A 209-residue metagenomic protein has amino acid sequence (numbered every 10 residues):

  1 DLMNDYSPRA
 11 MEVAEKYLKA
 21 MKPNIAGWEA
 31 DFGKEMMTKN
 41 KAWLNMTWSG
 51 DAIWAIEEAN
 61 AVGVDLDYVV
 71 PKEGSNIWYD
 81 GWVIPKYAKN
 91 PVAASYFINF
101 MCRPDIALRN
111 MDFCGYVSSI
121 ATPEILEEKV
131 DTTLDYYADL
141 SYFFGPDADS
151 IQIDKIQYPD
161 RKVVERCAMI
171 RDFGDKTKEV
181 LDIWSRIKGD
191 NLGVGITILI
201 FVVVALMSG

Functional and structural regions predicted by a protein language model:
D1, Y79-V83: Periplasmic solute-binding protein
D1-D67: Ligand-binding pocket segment of bilobal, Venus flytrap-like solute-binding proteins
A10, A14-Y17, G33, D51 (+7 more regions): Stable alpha-helical elements in mature extracytoplasmic
K19-P23, T38, A42, E57 (+4 more regions): Sec-exported extracytoplasmic/periplasmic mature domains
E35, S150-G209: Conserved C-terminal helix/tail region of periplasmic/extracytoplasmic solute-binding proteins
G63-N76, P85-A88: Short beta-strand->loop
P85-R161: Mature extracytoplasmic/periplasmic domains
